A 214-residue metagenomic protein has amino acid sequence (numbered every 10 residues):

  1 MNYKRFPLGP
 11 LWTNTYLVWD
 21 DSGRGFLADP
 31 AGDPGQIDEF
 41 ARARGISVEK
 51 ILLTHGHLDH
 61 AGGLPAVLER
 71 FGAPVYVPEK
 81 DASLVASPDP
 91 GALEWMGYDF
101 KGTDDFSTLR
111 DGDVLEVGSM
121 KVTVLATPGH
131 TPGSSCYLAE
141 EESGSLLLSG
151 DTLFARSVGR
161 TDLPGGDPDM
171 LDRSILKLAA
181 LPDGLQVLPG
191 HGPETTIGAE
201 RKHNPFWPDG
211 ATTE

Functional and structural regions predicted by a protein language model:
M1-R44, C136-G150: Conserved beta-strand hairpin/beta-sheet module of binuclear metal-dependent hydrolase folds, prominently
F6-P7, Y98, D104-F106, A126-H130: Short Gly/Pro-enriched turn/cap motifs at secondary-structure boundaries
P7, W19, R110, E116 (+2 more regions): Residue-level detector of conserved, well-ordered beta-strand and adjacent loop positions that form binding/recognition
Y16, S107, G112-D113, S135-Y137 (+1 more regions): Residue-level detector of beta-strand structural context in well-folded domains
R24-F26, S47-K50, M120, L146 (+1 more regions): Structural motif
G32-V117, S145, K202-G210: Active-site HxH/HxHxD metal-binding segment of metal-dependent hydrolases
P90-A92, K121-E214: Metallo-beta-lactamase
